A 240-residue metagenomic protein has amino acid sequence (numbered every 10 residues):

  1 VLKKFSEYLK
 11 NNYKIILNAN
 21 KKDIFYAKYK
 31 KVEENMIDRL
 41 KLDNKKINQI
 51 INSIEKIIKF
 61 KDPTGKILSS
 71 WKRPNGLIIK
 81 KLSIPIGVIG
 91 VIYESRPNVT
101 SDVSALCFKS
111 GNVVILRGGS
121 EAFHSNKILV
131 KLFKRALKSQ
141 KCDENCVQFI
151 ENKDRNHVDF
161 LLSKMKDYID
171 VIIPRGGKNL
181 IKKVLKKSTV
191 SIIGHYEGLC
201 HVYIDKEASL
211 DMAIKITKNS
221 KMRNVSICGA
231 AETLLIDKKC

Functional and structural regions predicted by a protein language model:
V1-K80, L106: N-terminal Rossmann-like NAD(P)+-binding subdomain of aldehyde/semialdehyde dehydrogenases
K3-K14, N18, N156-V171, N179-K183 (+1 more regions): Aldehyde/semialdehyde dehydrogenase
Y8-N12, A19, D23, A27 (+6 more regions): Change "in soluble alpha/beta enzymes" to "in soluble alpha/beta proteins
D43, K56, P74, I78-K81 (+1 more regions): A structured beta-alpha segment of the ubiquitous adenosine-cofactor-binding alpha/beta core
N52, K59-A136, Q140, S188-I192: Conserved small-residue-rich beta-alpha loop and adjacent elements that most often cradle the phosphate/pyrophosphate
K66-S69, L116, Q148-E151, I173-G176 (+2 more regions): General beta-strand structural signal in soluble alpha/beta enzymes
I84-G87, C142, D167, G229: Structured loop/turn residues at beta-strand edges in well-structured enzyme cores
S95-N98, D102-V113, L132-S139, I181-C240: ALDH superfamily catalytic-core signature
